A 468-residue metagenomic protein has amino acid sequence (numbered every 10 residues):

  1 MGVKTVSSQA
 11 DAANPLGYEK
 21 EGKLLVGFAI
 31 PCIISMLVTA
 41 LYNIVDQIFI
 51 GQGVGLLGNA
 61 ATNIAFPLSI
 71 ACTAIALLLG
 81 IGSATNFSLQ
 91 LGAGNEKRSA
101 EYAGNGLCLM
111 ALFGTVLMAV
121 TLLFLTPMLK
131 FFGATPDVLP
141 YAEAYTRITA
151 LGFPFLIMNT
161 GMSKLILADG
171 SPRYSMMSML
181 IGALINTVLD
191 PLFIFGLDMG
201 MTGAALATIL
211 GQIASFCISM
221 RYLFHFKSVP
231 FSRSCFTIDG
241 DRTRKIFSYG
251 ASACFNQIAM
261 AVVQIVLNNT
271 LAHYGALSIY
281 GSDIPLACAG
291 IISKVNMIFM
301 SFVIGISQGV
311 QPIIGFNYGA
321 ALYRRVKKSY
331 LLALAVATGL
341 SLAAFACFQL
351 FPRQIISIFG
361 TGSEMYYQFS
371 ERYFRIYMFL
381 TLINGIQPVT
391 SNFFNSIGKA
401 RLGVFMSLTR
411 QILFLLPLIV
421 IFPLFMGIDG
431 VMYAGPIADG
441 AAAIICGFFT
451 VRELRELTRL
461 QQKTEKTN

Functional and structural regions predicted by a protein language model:
M1-A29, F87-P154, G196-A251, I314-L380 (+1 more regions): Short alpha-helical transmembrane segments in multi-pass integral membrane proteins
G22-L41, V45, L68-I75, L151 (+5 more regions): Residue-level signal for short hydrophobic patches within transmembrane helices of multi-pass membrane transporters
G27-D46, I148, N159, G182 (+4 more regions): Transmembrane helical elements of multi-pass membrane transporters/channels
L41-N59, L129-P136, L192-M199, A261-I291 (+4 more regions): Helix-terminus/linker motif at the lipid-water interface of multi-pass membrane proteins
L56-P67, A142, T146, A205 (+2 more regions): Small-residue hotspots at the loop-to-helix junctions and early N-terminal turns of transmembrane alpha-helices
N59-A119, L156-S175, N268, C288-A346 (+2 more regions): Small-residue-rich hydrophobic transmembrane alpha-helices
A71-A74, N186-D190, F216-M220, I298 (+3 more regions): Hydrophobic transmembrane alpha-helices of multi-pass small-molecule transporters
G80, T149-L167, S175-A183, A204-F216 (+4 more regions): Short runs within selected transmembrane alpha-helices of multi-pass transporters and secretion channels
